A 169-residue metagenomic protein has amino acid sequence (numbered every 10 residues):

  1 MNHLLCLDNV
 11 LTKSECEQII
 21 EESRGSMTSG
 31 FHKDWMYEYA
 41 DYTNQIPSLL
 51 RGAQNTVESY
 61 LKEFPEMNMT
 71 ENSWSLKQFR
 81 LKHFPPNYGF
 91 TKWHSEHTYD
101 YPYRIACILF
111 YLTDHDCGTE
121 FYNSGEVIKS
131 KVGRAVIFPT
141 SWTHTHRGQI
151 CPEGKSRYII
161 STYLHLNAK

Functional and structural regions predicted by a protein language model:
M1-R80, F84: Non-heme Fe(II)/2-oxoglutarate
L11, S23, P85, S95-H97 (+2 more regions): Short beta-strand segments enriched in hydrophobic/aromatic residues within well-folded beta-rich domains
M67, H94-H97, H144: Eukaryotic intrinsically disordered and solvent-exposed regulatory patches
S73, G89, P102-R104, S156: Residue-level preference for beta-strand/loop junctions
L81-Y101: Conserved short histidine dyad/triad with adjacent acidic residue
K92-W93, T98-Y99, F110-L112, S130-I137: Short, conserved beta-strand/loop elements in beta-sheet-dominated catalytic cores that frequently flank divalent-metal
R104, D114-K169: Catalytic core of Fe(II)/2-oxoglutarate
